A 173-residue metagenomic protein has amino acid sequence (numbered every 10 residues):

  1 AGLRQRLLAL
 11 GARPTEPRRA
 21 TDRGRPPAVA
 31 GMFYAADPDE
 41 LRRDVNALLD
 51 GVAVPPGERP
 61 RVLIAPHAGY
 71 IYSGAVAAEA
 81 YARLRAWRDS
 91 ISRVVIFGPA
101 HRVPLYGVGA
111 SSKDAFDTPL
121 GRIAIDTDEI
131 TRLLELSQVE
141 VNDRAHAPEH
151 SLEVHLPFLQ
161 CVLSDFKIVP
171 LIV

Functional and structural regions predicted by a protein language model:
A1-R23: Long, charge-rich, low-complexity alpha-helical segments
A20-V173: Active-site histidine-anchored catalytic micro-motif
